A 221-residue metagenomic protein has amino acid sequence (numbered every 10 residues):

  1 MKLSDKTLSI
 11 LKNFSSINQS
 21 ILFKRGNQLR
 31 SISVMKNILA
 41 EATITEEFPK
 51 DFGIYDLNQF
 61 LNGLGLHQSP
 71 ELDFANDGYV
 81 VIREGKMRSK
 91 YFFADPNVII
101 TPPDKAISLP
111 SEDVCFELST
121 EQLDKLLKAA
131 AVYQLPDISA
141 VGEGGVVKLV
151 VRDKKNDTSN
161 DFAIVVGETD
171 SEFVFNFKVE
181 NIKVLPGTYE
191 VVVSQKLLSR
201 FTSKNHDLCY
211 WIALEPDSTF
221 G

Functional and structural regions predicted by a protein language model:
M1-F93, E112-G221: DNA polymerase processivity clamps
P96-F116: Long, charge-dense
